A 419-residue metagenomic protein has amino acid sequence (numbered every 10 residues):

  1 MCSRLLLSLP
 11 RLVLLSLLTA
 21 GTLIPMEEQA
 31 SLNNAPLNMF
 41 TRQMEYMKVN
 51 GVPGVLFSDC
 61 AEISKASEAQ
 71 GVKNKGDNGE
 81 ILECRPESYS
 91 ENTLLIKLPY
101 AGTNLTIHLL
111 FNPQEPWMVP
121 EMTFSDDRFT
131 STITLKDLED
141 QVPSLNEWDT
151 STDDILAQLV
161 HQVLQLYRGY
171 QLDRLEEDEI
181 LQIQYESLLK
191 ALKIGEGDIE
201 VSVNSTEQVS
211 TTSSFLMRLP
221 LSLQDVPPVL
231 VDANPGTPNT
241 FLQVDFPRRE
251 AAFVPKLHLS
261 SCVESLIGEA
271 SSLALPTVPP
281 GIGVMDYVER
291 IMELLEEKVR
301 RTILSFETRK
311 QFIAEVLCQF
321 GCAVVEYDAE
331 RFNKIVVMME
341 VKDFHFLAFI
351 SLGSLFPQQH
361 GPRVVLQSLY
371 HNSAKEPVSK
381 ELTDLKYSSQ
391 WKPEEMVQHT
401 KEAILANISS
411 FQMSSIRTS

Functional and structural regions predicted by a protein language model:
L9-T19: Cleavable N-terminal signal peptides of Sec/SRP-targeted secreted and luminal proteins
E27-Y46, D126-G197, R249-A329, R363-S419: Glycine-centered motif in EGF-like
L32-P99, Q171-A233, E296-L347: Long, contiguous regulatory modules within eukaryotic nuclear regulatory proteins
G79-N146, T150, V254-P255, G361: N-terminal helical oligomerization/adaptor modules that nucleate signalosome assembly
A101-L105, N112-P116, D127-T130, S222-V226 (+4 more regions): Conserved beta-strand elements of beta-rich interaction domains across eukaryotes, especially beta-propellers
I107, L242-F246, A348, Q358-L366 (+1 more regions): Non-globular disordered terminal and juxtamembrane segments underlying protein topogenesis/assembly
F215-S260: Long, internal scaffold/assembly segments composed of regular secondary structure
